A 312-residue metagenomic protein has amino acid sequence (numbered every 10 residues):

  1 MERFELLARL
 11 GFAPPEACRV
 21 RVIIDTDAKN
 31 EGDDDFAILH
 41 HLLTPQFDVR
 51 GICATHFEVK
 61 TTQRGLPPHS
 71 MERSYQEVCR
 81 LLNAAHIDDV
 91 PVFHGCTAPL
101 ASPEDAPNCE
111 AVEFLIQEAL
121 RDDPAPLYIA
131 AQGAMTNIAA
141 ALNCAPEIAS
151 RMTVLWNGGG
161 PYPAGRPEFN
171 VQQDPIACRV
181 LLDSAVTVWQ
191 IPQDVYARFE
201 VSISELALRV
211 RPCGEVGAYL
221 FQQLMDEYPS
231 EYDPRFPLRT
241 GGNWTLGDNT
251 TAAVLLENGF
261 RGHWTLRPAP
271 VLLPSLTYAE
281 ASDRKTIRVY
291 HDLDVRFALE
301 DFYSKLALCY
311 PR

Functional and structural regions predicted by a protein language model:
M1-R312: N-terminal acidic, glycine/proline-rich low-complexity segments
